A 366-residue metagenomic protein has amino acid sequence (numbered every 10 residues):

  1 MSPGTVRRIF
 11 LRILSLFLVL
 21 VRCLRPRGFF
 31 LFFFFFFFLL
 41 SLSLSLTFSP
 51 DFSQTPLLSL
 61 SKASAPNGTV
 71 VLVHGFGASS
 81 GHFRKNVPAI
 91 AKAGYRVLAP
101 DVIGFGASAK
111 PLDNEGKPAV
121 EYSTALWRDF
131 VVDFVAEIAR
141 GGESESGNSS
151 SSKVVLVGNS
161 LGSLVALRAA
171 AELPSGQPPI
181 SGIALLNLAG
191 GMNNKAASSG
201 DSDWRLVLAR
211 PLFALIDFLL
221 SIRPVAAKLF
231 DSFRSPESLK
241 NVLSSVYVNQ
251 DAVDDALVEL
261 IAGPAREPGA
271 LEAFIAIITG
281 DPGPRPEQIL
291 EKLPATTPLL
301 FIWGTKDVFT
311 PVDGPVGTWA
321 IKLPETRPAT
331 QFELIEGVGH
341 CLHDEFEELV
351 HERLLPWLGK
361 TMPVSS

Functional and structural regions predicted by a protein language model:
S2-G4, R8, F48-K62: A short loop-to-beta-strand scaffold at the N-terminal edge of the catalytic core in hydrolase folds
S2-V6, K92, A99-V157, E172-G176 (+2 more regions): Active-site loop/oxyanion-hole signature of alpha/beta-hydrolase fold enzymes
F10-C23, F29-S45: Hydrophobic alpha-helical signal peptides and transmembrane signal-/tail-anchor segments that drive secretory-pathway
S61-K110, L164, E172: Conserved HGGG/HGGXW glycine-rich cap/lid loop of the alpha/beta-hydrolase fold
N148-S199: Conserved hydrolase catalytic core segment
N194, F218-L293: Conserved alpha/beta-hydrolase catalytic His-Asp/Glu region
K292-V338: Conserved loop-alpha-helix segment in the C-terminal half of the alpha/beta-hydrolase fold that carries the catalytic
T326-S366: Catalytic active-site module of serine/aspartate enzymes centered on a nucleophile-bearing elbow/loop
